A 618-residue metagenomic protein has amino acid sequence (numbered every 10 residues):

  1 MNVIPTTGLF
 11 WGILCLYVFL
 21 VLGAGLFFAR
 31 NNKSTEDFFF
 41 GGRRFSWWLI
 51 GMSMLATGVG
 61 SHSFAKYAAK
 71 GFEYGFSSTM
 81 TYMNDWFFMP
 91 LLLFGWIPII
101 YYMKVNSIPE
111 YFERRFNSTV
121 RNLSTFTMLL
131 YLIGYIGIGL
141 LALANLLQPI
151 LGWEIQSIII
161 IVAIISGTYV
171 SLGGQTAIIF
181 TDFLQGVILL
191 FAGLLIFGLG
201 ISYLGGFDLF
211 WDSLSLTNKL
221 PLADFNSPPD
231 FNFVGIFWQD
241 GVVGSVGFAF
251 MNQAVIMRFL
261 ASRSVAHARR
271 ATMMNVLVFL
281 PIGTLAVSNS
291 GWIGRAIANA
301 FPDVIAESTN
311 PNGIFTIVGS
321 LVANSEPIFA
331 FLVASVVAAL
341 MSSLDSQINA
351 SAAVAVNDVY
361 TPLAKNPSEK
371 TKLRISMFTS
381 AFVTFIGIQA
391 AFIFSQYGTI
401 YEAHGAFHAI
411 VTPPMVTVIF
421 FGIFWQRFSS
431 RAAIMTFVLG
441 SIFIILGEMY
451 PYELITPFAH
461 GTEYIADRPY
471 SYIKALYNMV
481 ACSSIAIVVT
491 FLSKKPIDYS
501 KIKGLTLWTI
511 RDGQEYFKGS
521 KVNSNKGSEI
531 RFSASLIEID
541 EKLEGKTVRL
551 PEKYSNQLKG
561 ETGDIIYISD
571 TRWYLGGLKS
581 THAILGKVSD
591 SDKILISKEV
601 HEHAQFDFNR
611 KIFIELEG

Functional and structural regions predicted by a protein language model:
M1-S535, K553: Membrane-embedded helix-loop-helix hairpins and adjacent transmembrane boundary segments in multi-pass transporters
G527-S569, L578-E617: Short beta-strand-centered segments at strand-helix junctions
R572-Y574: Solvent-exposed strand-loop boundary residues in beta-sheet-rich modules
